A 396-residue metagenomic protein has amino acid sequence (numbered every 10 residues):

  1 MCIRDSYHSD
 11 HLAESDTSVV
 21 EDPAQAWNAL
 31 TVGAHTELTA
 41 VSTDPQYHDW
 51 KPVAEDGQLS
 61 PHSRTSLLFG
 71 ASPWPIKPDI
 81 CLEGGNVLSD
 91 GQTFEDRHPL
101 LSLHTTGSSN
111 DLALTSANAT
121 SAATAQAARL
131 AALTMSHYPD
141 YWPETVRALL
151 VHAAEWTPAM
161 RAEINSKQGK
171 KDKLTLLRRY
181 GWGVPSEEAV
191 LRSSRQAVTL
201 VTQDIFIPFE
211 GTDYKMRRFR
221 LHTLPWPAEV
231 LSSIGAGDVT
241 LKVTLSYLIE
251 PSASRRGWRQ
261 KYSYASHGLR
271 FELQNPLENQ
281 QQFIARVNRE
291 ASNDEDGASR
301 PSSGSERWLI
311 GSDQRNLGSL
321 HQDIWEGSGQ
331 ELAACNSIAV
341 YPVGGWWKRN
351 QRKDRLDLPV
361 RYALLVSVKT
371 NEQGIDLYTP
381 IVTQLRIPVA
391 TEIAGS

Functional and structural regions predicted by a protein language model:
M1-I3: Short, small-residue-biased leader/transition segments that mark boundaries at the very start of proteins
E14-V19, P61-L67, P225-V230: Short alpha-helical segments and helix-capping/turn motifs at coil-helix boundaries
D16-L30, L38-T39, Y47-V53: Conserved P-loop NTPase catalytic core
H35-T124: Catalytic-core environment of secreted peptidases
A123-H137: Short, small-residue alpha-helix embedded
Y138-I164: An often Trp-containing, charged/polar helix-loop segment at the C-terminal end of enzyme catalytic cores
K171-R270: Secreted peptidase-domain scaffold signal
D238-S396: Long mid-to-C-terminal assembly/interaction modules of large eukaryotic proteins
